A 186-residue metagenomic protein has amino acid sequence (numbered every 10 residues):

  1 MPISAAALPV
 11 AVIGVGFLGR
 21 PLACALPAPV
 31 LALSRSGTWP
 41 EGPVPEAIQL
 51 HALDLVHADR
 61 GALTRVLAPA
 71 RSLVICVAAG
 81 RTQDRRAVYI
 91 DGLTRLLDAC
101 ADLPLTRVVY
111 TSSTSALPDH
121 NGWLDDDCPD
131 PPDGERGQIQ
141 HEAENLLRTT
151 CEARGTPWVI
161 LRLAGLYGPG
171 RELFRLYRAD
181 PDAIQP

Functional and structural regions predicted by a protein language model:
V10-G14: Conserved N-terminal Rossmann-fold NAD(P)-binding element of oxidoreductases
G19-R20: N-terminal Rossmann-fold NAD(P) dinucleotide-binding loop
P45-R71: Conserved Rossmann-fold cofactor-binding substructure of NAD(P)-dependent oxidoreductases
A70-V109, N145-L146: NAD(P)-cofactor binding segment of oxidoreductase domains
R86-I90, D125-N145: Short-chain dehydrogenase/reductase
R95-G134: Conserved Rossmann-fold NAD(P)-dependent oxidoreductase catalytic core, especially the SDR/UDP-sugar
N145-P169: Conserved beta-loop-beta element that borders a ligand/cofactor-binding pocket
L173-P186: A conserved pocket-lining segment of Rossmann-fold NAD(P)-dependent short-chain dehydrogenase/reductase
